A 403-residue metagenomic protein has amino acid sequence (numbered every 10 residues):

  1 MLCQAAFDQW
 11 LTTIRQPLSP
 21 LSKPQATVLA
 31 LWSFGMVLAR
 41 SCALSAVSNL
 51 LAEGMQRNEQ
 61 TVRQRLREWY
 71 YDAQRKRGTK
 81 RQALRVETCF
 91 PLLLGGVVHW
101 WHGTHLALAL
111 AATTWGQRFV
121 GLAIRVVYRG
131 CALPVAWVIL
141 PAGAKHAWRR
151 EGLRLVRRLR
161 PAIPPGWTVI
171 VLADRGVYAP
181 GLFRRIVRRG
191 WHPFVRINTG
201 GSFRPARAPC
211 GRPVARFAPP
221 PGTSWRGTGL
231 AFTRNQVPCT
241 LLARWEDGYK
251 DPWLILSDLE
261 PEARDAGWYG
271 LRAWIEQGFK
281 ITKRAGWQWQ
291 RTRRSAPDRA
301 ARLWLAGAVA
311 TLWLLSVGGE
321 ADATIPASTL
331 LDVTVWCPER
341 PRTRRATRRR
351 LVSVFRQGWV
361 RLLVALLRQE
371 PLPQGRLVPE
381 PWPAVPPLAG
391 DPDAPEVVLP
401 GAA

Functional and structural regions predicted by a protein language model:
M1-A43, L50, E59, T104-L106 (+2 more regions): Single, function-defining residue in the core of a domain
Q16, L38, E53-R57, Y71-T79 (+1 more regions): Short helix-loop boundary/capping segments at the starts of domains
L51-R65: Short, basic interhelical loop/turn and adjoining N-cap of the next helix at nucleic-acid- or acidic-partner-contacting
R67-C131, A136: Active-site-proximal, Lys/Arg-enriched surface segment that forms a nucleic-acid-binding/basic interface patch
